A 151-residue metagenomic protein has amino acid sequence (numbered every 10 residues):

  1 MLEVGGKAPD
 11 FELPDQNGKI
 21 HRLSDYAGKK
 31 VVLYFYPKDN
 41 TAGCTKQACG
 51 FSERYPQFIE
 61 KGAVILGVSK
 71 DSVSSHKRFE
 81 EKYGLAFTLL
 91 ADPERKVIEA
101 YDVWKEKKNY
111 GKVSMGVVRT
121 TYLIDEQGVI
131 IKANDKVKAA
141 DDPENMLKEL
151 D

Functional and structural regions predicted by a protein language model:
M1-D151: Chalcogenol-based redox active-site neighborhoods
